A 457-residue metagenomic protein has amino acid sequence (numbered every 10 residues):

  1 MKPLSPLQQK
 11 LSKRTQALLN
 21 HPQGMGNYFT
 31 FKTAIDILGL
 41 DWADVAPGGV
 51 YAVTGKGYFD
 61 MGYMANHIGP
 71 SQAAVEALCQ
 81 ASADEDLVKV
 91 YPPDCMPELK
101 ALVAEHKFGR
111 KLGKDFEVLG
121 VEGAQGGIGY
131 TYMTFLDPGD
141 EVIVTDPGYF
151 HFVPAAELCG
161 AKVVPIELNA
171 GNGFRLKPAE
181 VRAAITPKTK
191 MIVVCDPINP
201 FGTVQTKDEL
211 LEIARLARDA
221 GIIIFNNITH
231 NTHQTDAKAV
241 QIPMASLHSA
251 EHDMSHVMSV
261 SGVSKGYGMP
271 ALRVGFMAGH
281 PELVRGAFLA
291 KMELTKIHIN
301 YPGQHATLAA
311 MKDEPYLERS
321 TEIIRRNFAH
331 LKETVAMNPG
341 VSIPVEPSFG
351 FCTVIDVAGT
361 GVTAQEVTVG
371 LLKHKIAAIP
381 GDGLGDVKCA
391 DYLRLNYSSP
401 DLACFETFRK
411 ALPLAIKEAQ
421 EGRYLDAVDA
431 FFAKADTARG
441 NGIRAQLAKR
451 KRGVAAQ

Functional and structural regions predicted by a protein language model:
L18-G123, Y130, A310-M311, A419 (+1 more regions): N-terminal small-domain helix-loop-helix segment of the aminotransferase-like
A83-L216, N231-H233, K238-E251, M258 (+1 more regions): Conserved core of the PLP fold type I
C159, D219-A220, H374: Helix C-cap/helix->beta junction micro-motif
H248-G286, D391: Active-site PLP attachment segment
F288-E293, A310-K332, T360-G361: Structural signature of PLP-dependent enzymes
Q304, L308, I323-K332, I343-V357: Conserved glycine-rich beta-strand-loop-beta hairpin in the small C-terminal domain of fold type I
G361-V367, A403-T407: Short, conserved charged micro-motifs
K373-A377, G385-Q457: PLP-dependent enzyme catalytic core of the Aspartate aminotransferase-like
